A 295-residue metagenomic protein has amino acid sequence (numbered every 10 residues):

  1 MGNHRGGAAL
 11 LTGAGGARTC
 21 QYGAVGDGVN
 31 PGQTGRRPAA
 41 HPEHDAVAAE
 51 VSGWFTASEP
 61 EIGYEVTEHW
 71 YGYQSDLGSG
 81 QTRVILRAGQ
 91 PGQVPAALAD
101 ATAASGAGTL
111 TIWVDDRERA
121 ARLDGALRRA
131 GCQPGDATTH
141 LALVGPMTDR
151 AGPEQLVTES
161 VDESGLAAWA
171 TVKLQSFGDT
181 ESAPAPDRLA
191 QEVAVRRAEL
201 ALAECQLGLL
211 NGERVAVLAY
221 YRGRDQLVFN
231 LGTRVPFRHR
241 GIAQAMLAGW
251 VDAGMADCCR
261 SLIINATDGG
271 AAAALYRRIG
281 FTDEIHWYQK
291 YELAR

Functional and structural regions predicted by a protein language model:
H4-A107, R119-A120: N-terminal charged segments
Q21-A24, Q90-A167, G178, K290-E292: Acyl-donor-binding surface of acyltransferase catalytic domains
E59-G63, E68, G106-G108, G135-A137 (+2 more regions): A short helix-loop-beta-strand connector motif used in the catalytic cores of GNAT acetyltransferases and, in some
E65-T67, R122-A130, L202-A216: Conserved beta-hairpin
Q93-A101, T233, H239-A253, R278: Conserved acetyl-CoA-binding loop-helix of GNAT-fold acetyltransferases
I112-A121, V235, I263-A273, K290-A294: Conserved beta-strand-loop-alpha-helix junction that forms the acyl-donor binding cleft
E118-P134, R240, Q244, D268-H286: Conserved active-site alpha-helix within GNAT-family acetyltransferase domains
A185-G232: A conserved beta-strand-loop-helix scaffold within acyl/acetyltransferase catalytic domains
